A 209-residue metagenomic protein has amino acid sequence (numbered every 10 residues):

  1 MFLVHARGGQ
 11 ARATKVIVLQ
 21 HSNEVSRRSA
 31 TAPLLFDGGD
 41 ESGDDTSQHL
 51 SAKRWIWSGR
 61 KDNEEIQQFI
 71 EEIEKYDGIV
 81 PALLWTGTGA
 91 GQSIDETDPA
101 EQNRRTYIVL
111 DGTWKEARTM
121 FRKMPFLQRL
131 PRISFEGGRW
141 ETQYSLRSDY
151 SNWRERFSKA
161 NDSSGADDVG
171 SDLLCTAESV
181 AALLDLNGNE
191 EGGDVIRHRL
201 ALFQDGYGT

Functional and structural regions predicted by a protein language model:
M1, V25-R28: Short N-terminal binding/cap micro-motifs at the start of the first secondary-structure element
M1-T14: Cys/His-rich short segments
V4-R7, S29-G38: Histidine-anchored nucleotide/phosphate-binding helix
K15-V25, V80-W85: Short hydrophobic beta-strand segments
N23, G59-R60, F135-W140: Short, acidic/turn-prone active-site loops that include or flank metal/cofactor- and phosphate-binding residues
R27-A30, C175: A generic structural signal for residues located within well-ordered alpha-helices of large catalytic or ligand-binding
F36-R132: S-adenosyl-L-methionine/SAH cofactor-binding core of RNA-modifying enzymes
A100-E101, T106-L110, W114-T209: C-terminal folded domains that constitute the principal catalytic or ligand-binding module of multi-domain proteins
